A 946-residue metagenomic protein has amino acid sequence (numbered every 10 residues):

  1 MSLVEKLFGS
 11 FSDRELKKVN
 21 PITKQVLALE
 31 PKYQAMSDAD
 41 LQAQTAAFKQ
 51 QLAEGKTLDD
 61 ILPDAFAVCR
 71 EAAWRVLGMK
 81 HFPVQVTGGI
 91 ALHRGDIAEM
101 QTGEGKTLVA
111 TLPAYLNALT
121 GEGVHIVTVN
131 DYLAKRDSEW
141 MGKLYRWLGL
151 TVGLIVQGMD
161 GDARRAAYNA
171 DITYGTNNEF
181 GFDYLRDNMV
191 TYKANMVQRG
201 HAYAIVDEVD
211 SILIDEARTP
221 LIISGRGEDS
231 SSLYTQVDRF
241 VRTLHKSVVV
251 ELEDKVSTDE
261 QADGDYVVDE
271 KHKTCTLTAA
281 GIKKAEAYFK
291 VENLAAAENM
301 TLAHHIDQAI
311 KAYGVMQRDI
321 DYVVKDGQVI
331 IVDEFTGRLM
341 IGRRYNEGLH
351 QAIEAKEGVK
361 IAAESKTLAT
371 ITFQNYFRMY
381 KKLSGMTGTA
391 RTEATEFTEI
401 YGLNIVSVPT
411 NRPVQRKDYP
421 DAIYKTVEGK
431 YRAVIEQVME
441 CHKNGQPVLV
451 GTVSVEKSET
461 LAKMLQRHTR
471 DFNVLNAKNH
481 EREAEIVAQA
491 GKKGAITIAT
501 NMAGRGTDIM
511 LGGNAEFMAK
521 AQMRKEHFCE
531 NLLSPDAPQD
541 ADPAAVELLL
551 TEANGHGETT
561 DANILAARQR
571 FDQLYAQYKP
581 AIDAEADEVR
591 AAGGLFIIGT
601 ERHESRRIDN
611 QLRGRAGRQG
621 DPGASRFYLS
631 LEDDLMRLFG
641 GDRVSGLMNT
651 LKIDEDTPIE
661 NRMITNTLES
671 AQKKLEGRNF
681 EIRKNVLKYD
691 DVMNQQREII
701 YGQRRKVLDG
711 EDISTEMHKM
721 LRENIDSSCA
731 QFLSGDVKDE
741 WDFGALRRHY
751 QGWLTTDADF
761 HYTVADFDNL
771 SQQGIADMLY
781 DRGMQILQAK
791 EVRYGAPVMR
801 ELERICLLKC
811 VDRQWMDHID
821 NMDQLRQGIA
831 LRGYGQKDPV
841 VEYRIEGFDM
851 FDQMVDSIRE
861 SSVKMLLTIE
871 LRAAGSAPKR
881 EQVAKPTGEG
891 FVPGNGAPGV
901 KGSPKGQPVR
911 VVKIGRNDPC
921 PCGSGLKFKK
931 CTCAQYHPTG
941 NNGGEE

Functional and structural regions predicted by a protein language model:
M1-S630, D634-L647, K652, G702 (+2 more regions): Conserved P-loop NTPase motor core
Y33, Y322-I330, T336-R343, V589-R590 (+8 more regions): Extended, charged helical/alpha-beta scaffold domains that provide interaction surfaces
K913-G915, S924: Residue-level signal for mature regions of secreted extracellular proteins and peptides
C920: Short cysteine-rich clusters marking metal-coordination/redox-active sites
G925-K930: Conserved tryptophan-centered aromatic signature that marks the ligand-binding surface of SH3 and related Trp-rich
